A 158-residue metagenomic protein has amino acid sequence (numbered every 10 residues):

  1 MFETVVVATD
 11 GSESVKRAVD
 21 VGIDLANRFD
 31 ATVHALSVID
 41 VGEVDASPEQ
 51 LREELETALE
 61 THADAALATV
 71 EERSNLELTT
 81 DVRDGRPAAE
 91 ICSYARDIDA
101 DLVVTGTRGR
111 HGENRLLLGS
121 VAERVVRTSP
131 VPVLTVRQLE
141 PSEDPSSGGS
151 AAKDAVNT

Functional and structural regions predicted by a protein language model:
M1-V6, A18, L25, V121 (+2 more regions): Secretory targeting signatures
E3-A46: Small/aliphatic-rich secondary-structure junction motif
V15, L59, L118-A122: Short, conserved glycine- and acidic-residue-centered signature motifs in active-site or ligand-binding loops
I23, A68, E123: Active-site phosphate/pyrophosphate- and oxyanion-stabilizing loops and adjacent acidic/basic residues in soluble
R28, G42-V103, P141-T158: Charged, low-complexity cytosolic intrinsically disordered regulatory segments
H34-L36, T79-R83, L134: General small-molecule cofactor/ligand-binding pocket signal
D97, D101-E143, A152-T158: Gly/Ser-rich helix-loop-strand patches that form or flank binding pockets for ribonucleotide-derived cofactors
